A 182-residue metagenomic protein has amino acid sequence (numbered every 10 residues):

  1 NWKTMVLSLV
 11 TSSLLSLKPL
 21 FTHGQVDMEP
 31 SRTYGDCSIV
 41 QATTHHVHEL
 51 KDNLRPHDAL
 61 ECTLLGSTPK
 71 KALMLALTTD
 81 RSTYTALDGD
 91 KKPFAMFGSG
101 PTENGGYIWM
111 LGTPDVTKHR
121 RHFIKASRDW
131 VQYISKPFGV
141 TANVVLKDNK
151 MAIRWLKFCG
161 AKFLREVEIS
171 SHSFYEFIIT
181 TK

Functional and structural regions predicted by a protein language model:
G35-D52, D58: A short beta-loop-alpha structural element at the N-terminal edge of CoA-dependent acyl/N-acetyltransferase catalytic
T63-S82: Active-site rim helix/loop that mediates acceptor-substrate recognition in acyltransferases
R81-M96: Conserved beta-hairpin
K92-P101, Y107: Conserved beta-strand in the GNAT
N104-D115: Conserved acetyl-CoA binding element of GNAT-fold acetyltransferases
H119-Y133, F158: Conserved acetyl-CoA-binding loop-helix of GNAT-fold acetyltransferases
A142-I153, K157, I169-S170: Conserved beta-strand-loop-alpha-helix junction that forms the acyl-donor binding cleft
V144, K162-E176: Conserved catalytic-core motifs of GNAT/GCN5-like acyltransferases
